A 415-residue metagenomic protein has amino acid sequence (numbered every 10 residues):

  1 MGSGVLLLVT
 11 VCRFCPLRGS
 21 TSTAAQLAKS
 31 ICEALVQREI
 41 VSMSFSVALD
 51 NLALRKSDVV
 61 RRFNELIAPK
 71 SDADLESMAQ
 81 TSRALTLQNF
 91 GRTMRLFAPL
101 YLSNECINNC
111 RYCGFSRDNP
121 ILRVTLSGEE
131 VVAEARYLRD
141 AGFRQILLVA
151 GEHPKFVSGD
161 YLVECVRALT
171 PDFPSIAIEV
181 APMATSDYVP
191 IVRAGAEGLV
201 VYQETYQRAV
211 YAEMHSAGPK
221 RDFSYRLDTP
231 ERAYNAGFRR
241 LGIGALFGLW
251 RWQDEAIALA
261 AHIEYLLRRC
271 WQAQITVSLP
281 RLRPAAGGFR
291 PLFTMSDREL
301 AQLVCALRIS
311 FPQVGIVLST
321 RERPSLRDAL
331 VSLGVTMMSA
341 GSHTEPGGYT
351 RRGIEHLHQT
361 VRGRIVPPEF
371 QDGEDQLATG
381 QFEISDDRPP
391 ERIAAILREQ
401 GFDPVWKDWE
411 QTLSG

Functional and structural regions predicted by a protein language model:
C12-C15, C32: Cysteine-centered motifs
F14-S20, A24-A25: N-terminal amphipathic/hydrophobic targeting modules at extreme N-termini, encompassing cleavable Sec/SRP-type signal
A24-A73, L267-G415: Auxiliary Fe-S-binding modules of radical SAM enzymes
S82, C110, V201, A233 (+3 more regions): Conserved, mostly hydrophobic/aromatic
Q88-E130: Canonical Radical SAM [4Fe-4S] cluster-binding loop centered on the CxxxCxxC motif and its immediate flanking residues
A98, A135, L162-V166, Y188 (+5 more regions): Generic structural signal for well-ordered alpha-helices, preferentially at hydrophobic/aromatic core positions
R117-E134, L138-A233, R239-L249, W271-S278: Core AdoMet radical
D187-I191, R251-H262, P324-S332: Catalytic cores of alpha/beta
